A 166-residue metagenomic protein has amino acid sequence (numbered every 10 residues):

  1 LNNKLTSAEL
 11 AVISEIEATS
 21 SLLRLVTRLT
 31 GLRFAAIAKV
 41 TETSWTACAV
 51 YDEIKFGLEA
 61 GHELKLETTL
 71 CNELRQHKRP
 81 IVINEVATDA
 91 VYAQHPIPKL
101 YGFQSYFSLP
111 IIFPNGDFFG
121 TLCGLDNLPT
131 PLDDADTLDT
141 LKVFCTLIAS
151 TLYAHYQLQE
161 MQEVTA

Functional and structural regions predicted by a protein language model:
L1-E63: Intrinsically disordered, low-complexity terminal regulatory regions
V40, S44, F56-H95: Regulatory sensory and allosteric helical modules in signal-transduction proteins and certain transcription factors
Q76, T140-L158: Signal-transmission/dimerization alpha-helices at domain junctions
Q104-F113: A short, aliphatic-rich beta-strand micro-motif
N115-D126: Sensory beta-strand/linker motifs that couple input domains to effectors
D126-V143: Regulatory loop-to-helix N-cap segments in sensory/regulatory domains that couple ligand/signal detection
Q157-A166: Signal-transducing coiled-coil/dimerization helices and immediately adjacent hinge/linker segments that couple sensory
